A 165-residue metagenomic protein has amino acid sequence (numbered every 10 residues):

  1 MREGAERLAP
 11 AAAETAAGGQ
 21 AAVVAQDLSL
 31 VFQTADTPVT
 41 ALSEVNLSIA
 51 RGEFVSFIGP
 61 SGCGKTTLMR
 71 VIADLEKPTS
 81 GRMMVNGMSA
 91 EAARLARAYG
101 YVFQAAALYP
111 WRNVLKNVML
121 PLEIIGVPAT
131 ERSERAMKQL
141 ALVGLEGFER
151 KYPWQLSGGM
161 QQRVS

Functional and structural regions predicted by a protein language model:
P38, R94, L115, E131 (+2 more regions): Signature (C-motif/LSGGQ) region and adjacent switch/coupling loops of ABC-type ATPase nucleotide-binding domains
I58-P60: The feature captures the beta-strand-to-loop junction immediately N-terminal to the Walker
A73: Helix-to-loop junction immediately C-terminal to a conserved catalytic motif
G81-E91: Conserved ABC transporter NBD signature motif
R112-L120: Short coil-to-helix segment of the ABC ATPase nucleotide-binding domain corresponding to the Q-loop/switch region
M119, E123, P128-F148: Conserved ABC ATPase "signature" region
Y152-L156, M160: Conserved ABC ATPase signature
